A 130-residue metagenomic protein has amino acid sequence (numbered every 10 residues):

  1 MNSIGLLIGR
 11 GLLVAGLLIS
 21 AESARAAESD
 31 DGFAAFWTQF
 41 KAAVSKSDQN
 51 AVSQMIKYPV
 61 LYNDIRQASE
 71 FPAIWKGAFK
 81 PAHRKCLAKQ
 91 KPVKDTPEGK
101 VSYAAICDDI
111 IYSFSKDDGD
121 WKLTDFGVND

Functional and structural regions predicted by a protein language model:
M1-L6: N-terminal secretory signal peptides that target proteins for export/translocation
G9-S20: Bacterial N-terminal signal peptides
S23-A42: Short, low-complexity N-terminal intrinsically disordered segments enriched in polar/charged residues
A26-A27, Q67-F71, K76: Internal interaction segment
D48-P59: Short, well-ordered alpha-helical segments enriched in acidic and aromatic residues
L61-Q67: A short gly/proline-enriched turn/hairpin at secondary-structure junctions
I74-D130: Exposed beta-sheet edge and beta->alpha loop/turn motif
